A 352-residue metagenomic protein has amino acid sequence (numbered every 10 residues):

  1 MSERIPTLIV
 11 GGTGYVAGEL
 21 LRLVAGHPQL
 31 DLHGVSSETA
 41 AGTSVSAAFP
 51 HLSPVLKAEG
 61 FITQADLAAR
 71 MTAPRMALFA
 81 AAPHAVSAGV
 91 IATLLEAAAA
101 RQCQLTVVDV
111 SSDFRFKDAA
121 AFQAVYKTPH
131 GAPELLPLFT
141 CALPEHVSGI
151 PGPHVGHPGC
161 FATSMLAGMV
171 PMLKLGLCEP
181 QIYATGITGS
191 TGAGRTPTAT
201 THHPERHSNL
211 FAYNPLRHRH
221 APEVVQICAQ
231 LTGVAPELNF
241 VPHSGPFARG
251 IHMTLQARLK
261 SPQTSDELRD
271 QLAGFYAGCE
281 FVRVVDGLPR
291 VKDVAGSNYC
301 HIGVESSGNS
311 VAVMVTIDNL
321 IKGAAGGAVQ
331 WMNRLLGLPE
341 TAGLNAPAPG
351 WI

Functional and structural regions predicted by a protein language model:
M1-N209, Y213-P215, E305-S307, G350-I352: N-terminal Rossmann-like NAD(P) cofactor-binding subdomain of oxidoreductases, focused on the glycine-rich
L21, L166-V170, A221-V225, A273 (+1 more regions): Predominant activation on well-ordered alpha-helical scaffold segments within soluble catalytic domains
D31-T72, P180-Q181, S190-M314: C-terminal substrate-binding/catalytic lobe of Rossmann-fold NAD(P)-dependent oxidoreductases
V35, D109-S111, R283-L288, G343-P349: A generic structural motif
R258, G274, K292-I352: C-terminal helical cap and adjacent loop that interface with cofactors, partners, or active-site loops
